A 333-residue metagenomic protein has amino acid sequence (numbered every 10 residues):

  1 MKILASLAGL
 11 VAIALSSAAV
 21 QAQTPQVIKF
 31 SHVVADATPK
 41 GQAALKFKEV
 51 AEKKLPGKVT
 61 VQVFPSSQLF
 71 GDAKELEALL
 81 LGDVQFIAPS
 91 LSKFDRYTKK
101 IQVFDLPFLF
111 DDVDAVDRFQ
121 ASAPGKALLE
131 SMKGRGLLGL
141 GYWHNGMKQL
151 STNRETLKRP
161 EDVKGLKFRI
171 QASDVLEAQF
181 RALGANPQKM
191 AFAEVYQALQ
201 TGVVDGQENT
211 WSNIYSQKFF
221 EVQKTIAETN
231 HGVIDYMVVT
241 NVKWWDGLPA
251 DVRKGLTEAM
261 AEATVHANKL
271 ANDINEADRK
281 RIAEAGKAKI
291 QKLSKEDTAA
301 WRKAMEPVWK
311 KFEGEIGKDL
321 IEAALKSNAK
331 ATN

Functional and structural regions predicted by a protein language model:
M1-A8: Bacterial N-terminal signal peptides that target proteins for export
L4, A14-L15: Intrinsically disordered, low-complexity segments
L15-A22: Sec/Tat signal peptide C-region and signal peptidase I cleavage site
Q23-A115, A123-N333: N-terminal secretory/targeting leader peptides
